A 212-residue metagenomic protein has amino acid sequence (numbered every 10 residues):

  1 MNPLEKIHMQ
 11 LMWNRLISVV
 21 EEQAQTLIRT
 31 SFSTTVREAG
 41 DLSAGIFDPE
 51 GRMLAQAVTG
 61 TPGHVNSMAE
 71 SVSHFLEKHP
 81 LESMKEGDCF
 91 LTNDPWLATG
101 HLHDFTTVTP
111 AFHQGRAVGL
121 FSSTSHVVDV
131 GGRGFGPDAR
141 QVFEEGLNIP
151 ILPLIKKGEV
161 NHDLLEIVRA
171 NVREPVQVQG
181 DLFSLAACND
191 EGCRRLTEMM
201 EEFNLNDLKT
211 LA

Functional and structural regions predicted by a protein language model:
M1-S31, E50-L54, V58-G60, H64 (+2 more regions): Extended, highly charged
N2-L11, N148-A212: N-terminal leader/propeptide and maturation segments of large enzyme subunits in energy/redox metabolism and hydrolases
R15-A39, L76-P80, L91-A98: Short, basic/aromatic recognition patches
S33, L42-T92, M200-A212: Gly/Pro-rich turn-and-neighbor structural signature
E38-D41, H103-F105: Short, small/polar residue-rich loop motifs at catalytic or cofactor-binding pockets
A98-D104, V130-G131: Short, Lys/Arg- and Gly-enriched loop/turn segments at beta-strand edges
D104-Q114, S122: A short, hydrophobic, proline-anchored segment that marks a local hinge/packing element in signaling and regulatory
A117-N171: Gly/Pro-rich active-site capping loops and adjacent beta-alpha segments that organize cofactor/substrate pockets
